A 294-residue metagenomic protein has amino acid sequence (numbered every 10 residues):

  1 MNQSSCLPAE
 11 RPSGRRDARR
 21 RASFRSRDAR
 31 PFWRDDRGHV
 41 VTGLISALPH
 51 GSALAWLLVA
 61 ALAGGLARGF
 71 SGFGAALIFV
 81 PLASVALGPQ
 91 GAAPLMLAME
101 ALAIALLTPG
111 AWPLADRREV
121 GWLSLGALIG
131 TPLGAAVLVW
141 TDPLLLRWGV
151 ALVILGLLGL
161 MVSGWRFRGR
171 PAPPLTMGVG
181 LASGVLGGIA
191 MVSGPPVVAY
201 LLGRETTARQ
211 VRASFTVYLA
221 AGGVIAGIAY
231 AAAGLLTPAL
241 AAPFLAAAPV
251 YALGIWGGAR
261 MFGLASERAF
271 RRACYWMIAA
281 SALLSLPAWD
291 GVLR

Functional and structural regions predicted by a protein language model:
T42-A47, A136-L144, Y230-A241, D290-R294: Membrane-interface helix termini and inter-helical loops of multi-pass transporters
G43, A53-W122, V179-G180, G184 (+1 more regions): Small-residue-rich hydrophobic segments that form or flank transmembrane alpha-helices in multi-pass membrane proteins
E100, A127-T131, I154-L157, L219 (+2 more regions): Residue-level recognition of pore/gate-forming positions within transmembrane alpha-helices of multi-pass
I104-L114, A135, G149-P174, A259-R260 (+2 more regions): Transmembrane helix exit motif
T108-S124, L138-W148, F167-L175, L236-A242 (+1 more regions): Interfacial helix-loop-helix linkers and transmembrane-helix boundary segments in multi-pass membrane proteins
